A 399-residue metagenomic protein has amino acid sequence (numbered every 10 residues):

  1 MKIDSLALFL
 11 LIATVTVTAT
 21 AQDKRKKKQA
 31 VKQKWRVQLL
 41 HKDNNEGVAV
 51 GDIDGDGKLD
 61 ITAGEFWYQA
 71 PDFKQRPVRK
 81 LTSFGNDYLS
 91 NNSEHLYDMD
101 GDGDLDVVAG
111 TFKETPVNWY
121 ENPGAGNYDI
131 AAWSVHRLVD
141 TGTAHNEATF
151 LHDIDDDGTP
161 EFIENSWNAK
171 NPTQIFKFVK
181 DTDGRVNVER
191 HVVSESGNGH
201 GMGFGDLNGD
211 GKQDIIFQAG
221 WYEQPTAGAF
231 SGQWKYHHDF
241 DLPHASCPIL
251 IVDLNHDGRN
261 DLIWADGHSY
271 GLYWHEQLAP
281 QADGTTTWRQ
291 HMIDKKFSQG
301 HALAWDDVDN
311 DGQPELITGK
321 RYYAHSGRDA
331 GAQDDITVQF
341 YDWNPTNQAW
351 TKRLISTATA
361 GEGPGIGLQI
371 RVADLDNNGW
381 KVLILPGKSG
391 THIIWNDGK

Functional and structural regions predicted by a protein language model:
M1-A7: Bacterial N-terminal signal peptides that target proteins for export
L10-A19: Hydrophobic h-region of N-terminal signal peptides that target proteins for export in Gram-negative bacteria
A21-K399: Beta-propeller-forming repeat regions
